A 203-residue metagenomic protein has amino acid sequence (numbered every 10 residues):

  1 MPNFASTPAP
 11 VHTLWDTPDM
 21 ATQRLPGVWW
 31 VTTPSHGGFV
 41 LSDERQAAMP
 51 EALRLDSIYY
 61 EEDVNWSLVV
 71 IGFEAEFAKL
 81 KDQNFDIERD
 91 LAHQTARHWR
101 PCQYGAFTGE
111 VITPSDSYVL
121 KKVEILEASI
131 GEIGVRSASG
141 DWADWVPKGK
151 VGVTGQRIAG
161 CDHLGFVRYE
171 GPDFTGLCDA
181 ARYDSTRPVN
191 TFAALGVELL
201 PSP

Functional and structural regions predicted by a protein language model:
M1-T33: Eukaryotic non-globular interaction segments with acidic/serine-rich, low-complexity composition and alpha-helical
A5, D56-Y59, R89, H93-Q94: Alpha-helical interaction segments
W15-P18, Q23-P26, A47-D56, V64-V70 (+1 more regions): Catalytic phosphate/metal-binding cores of nucleic-acid and nucleotide-processing enzymes, i.e., regions that mediate
W29-R54, C161-H163: A short, structured beta-strand/loop element
G37-F39, I58, G149-G152: Short beta-strand micro-motifs in enzyme catalytic cores
S42, Y60-D63: Short His-Asn-centered micro-motif
D63-S115, L164-S202: Short, compact, well-ordered microdomains
K121-P203: Eukaryotic intrinsically disordered, low-complexity regions
